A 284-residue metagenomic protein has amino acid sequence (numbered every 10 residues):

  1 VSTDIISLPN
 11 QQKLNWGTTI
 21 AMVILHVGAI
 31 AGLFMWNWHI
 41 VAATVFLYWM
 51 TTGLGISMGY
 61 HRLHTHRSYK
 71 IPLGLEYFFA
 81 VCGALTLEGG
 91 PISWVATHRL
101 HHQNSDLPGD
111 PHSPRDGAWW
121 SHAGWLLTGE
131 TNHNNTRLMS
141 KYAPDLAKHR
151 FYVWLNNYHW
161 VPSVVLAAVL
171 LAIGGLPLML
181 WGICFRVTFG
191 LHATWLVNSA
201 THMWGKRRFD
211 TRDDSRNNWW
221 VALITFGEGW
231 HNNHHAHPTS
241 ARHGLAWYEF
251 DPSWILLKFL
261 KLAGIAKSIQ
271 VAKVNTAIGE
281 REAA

Functional and structural regions predicted by a protein language model:
V1-W195, S240-A284: Non-catalytic, topology-defining segments of multipass membrane proteins
W49, R62, S199, M203 (+1 more regions): Catalytic glutamate of the conserved HExxH
Y142-R150, W204-W230, H235-H237: Active-site-proximal inter-transmembrane loops
L191, W195-R208: C-terminal accessory segments of proteins
